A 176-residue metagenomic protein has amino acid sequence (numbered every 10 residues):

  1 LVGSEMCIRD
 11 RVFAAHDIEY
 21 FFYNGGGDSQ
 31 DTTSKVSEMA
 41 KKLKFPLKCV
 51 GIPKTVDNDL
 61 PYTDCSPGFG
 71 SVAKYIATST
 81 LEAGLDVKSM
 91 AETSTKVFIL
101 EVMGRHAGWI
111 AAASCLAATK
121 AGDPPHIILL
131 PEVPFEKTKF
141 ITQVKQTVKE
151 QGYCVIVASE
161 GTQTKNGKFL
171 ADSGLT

Functional and structural regions predicted by a protein language model:
L1-I8: Short, small-residue-biased leader/transition segments that mark boundaries at the very start of proteins
V2, H16, F45, D123: Structured loop/turn residues at beta-strand edges in well-structured enzyme cores
R9-H16: Short, well-structured alpha-helical segments in soluble
V12, Y23-G25, S34-L43, V50 (+1 more regions): Accessory alpha-helical/coil subdomains and C-terminal extensions that flank or cap enzyme catalytic cores
H16-D28: A short, small-residue-rich loop immediately preceding and capping a beta-strand
Q30, T55-D59, F135-E136, T164: Short gly/pro/ser/thr-enriched loop/turn and capping motifs at secondary-structure boundaries
Y62: Conserved phosphate-handling catalytic cores of large alpha/beta enzymes
